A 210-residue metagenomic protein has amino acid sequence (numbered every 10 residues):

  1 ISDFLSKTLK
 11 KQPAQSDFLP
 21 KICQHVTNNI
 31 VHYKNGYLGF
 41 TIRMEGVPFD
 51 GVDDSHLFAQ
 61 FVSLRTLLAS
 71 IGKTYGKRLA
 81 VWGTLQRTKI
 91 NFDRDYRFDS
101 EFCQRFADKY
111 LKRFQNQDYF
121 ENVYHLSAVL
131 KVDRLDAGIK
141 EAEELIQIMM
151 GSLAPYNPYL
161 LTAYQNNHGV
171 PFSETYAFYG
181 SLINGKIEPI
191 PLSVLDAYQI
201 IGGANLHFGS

Functional and structural regions predicted by a protein language model:
I1-S210: Extended, folded cores of ATP/NTP-driven motor/assembly subunits in large transport and secretion machines
